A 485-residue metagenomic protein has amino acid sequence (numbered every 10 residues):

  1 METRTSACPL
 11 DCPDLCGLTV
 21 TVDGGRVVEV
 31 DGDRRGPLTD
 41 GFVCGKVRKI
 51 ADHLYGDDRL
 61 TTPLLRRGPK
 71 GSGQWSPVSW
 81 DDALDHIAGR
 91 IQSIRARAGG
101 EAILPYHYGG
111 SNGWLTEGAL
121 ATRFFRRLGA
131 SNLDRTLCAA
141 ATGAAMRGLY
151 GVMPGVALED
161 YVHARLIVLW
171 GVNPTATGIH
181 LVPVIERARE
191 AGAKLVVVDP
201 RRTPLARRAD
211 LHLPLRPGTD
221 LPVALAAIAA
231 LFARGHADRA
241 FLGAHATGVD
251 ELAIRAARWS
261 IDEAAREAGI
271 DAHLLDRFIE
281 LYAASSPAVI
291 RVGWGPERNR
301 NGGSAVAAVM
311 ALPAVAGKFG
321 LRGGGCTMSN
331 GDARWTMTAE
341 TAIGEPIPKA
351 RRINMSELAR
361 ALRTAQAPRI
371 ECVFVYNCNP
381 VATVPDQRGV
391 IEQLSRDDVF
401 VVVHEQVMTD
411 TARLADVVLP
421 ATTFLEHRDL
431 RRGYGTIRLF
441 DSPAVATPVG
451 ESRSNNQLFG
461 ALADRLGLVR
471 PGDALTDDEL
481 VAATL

Functional and structural regions predicted by a protein language model:
M1-R234, G248, L252, D271-L275 (+2 more regions): N-terminal export/assembly segments and adjacent metallocofactor-ligating motifs of anaerobic energy-metabolism
S6, I50, G73-W80, G110-W114 (+16 more regions): Hydrophobic alpha-helical scaffolding
A7, P13, V390-I391, R396-F400 (+2 more regions): Phosphate/diphosphate-binding loops
V28, L133, D238-R239, V289-I290 (+5 more regions): Acidic/polar loop patches that form or flank catalytic/metal-binding clefts of enzymes that bind anionic ligands
R66-P77, D82, R234-A272, A446-L485: N-terminal leader/propeptide and maturation segments of large enzyme subunits in energy/redox metabolism and hydrolases
P69, R208-A209, W259-D262, R291-P296 (+1 more regions): Flexible glycine/proline-enriched surface loops and loop-helix/loop-strand junctions
E117-V197, L205-R207, L221-L225, M310-L414 (+3 more regions): Extended redox/cofactor-interaction regions of prokaryotic respiratory oxidoreductases
A227, H245-L358: Active-site phosphate/pyrophosphate-binding segments
